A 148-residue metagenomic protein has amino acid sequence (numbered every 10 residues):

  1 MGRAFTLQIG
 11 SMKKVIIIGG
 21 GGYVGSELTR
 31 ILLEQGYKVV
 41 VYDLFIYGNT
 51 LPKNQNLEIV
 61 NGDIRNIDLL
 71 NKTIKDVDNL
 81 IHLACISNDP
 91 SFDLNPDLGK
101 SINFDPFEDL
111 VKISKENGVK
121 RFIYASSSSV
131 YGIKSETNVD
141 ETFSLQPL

Functional and structural regions predicted by a protein language model:
K14, K38, K120-R121: Residues at the starts of beta-strands that form the adenosine-phosphate
V15-Q35: N-terminal Rossmann NAD(P)H-binding glycine-rich loop of SDR-like oxidoreductase domains
I18, Y42, L80-I86, F122-S128: SDR active-site strand-loop-helix element
Y37-I46: Conserved glycine-rich Rossmann-like NAD(P)H-binding loop of the short-chain dehydrogenase/reductase
Q55-N66: Rossmann-fold cofactor-recognition segment
I64-I102, I113-E116, I133: NAD(P)H-binding glycine-rich loop region in Rossmannoid oxidoreductase-like domains and their noncatalytic homologs
L94, S101-K112, K120-R121, V130-L148: Catalytic helix-loop patch of NAD(P)-dependent Rossmann-fold dehydrogenases
